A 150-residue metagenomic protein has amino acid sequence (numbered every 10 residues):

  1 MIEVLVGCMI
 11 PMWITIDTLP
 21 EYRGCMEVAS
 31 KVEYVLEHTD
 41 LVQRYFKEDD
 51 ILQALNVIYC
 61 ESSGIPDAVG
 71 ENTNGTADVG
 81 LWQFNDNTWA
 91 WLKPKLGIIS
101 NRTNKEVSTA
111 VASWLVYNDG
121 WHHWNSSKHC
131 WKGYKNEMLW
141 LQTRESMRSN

Functional and structural regions predicted by a protein language model:
I2-G64: Export/targeting segments at the very N-terminus of extracytoplasmic proteins
S30-E37, K135-R144: Extracellular/mature segments of secreted proteins
F46-L52, N74-A77, S108: Extracellular/periplasmic catalytic domains that process cell-envelope and extracellular macromolecules
N56-Y59, G80-Q83, W114-L115: Structural recognition of the beta-strand scaffold that forms the well-ordered cores of secreted hydrolase catalytic
S62-V69, D119-W124, E137-S149: Secretory-pathway/luminal and periplasmic proteins that interact with or process carbohydrate-rich
N74-P94: Substrate-binding/active-site groove segments that recognize and process beta-1,4-linked N-acetyl-hexosamine
G97-V107: A short, structured beta-strand-centered segment in the mid-to-C-terminal lobe of catalytic cores from group-transfer
T109-H122: Short, compact, well-ordered microdomains
